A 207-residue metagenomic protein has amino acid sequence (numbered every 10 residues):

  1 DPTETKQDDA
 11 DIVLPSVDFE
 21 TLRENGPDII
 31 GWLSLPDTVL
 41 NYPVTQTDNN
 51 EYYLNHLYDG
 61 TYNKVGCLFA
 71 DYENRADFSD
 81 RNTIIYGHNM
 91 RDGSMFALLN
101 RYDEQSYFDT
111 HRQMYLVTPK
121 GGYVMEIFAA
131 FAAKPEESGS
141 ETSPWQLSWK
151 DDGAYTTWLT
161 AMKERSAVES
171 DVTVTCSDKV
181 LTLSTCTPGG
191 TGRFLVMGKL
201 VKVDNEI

Functional and structural regions predicted by a protein language model:
D1-I207: Solvent-exposed, non-transmembrane regions of membrane-associated and secreted proteins
